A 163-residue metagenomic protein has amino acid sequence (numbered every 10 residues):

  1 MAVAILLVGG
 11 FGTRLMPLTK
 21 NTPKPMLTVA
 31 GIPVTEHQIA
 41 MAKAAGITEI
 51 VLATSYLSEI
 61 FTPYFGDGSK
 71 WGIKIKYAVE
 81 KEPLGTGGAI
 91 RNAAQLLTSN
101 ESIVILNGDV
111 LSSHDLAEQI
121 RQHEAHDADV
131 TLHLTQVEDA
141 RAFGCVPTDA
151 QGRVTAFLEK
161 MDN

Functional and structural regions predicted by a protein language model:
M1-K20, A45: N-terminal nucleotide-binding beta1-loop-alpha1 segment
A2-L6, T28, I32-N107, L111-E118 (+1 more regions): Conserved N-terminal catalytic core of the sugar/cofactor nucleotidyltransferase
G10, D109, Q136: Active-site glycine-centered loops adjacent to acidic/histidine catalytic or metal-binding residues that shape
M16, K24-L27: Pre-signature/interface helix of ABC/ABC-like ATPase nucleotide-binding domains
P17, E82, T135-V137: Short Gly/Pro-enriched turn/cap motifs at secondary-structure boundaries
L18, Y64-D67, K160: Residue-level signal for well-ordered alpha-helical positions
N21-K24, I73: A short helix-loop-beta submotif of the ANL/AMP-binding
S113-N163: Conserved core of the sugar-phosphate nucleotidyltransferase
